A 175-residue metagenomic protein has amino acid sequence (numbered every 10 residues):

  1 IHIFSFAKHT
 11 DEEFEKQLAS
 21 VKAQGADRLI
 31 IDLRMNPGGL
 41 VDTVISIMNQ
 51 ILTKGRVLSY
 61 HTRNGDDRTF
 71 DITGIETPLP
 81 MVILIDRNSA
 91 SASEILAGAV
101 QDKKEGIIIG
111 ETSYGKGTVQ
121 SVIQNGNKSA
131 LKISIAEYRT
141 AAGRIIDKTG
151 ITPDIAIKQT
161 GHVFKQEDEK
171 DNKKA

Functional and structural regions predicted by a protein language model:
I1-G126: Cleft-lining beta-strand/loop regions that shape enzyme active-site pockets
I3, I85, I133-I135, Q159: Pocket-edge structural micro-motifs
A7, V57, R139, I157 (+1 more regions): Active-site/binding-pocket entry motifs
S91, A141-A142: Metal-dependent DNA phosphodiester-chemistry modules and their immediately adjacent helices/loops in DNA-processing
N125-E137: Short acidic, Pro/Gly- and aromatic-enriched capping/linker segments at domain boundaries
R144-A175: Conserved functional hotspot residues or short segments at active or partner-binding sites across diverse domains
